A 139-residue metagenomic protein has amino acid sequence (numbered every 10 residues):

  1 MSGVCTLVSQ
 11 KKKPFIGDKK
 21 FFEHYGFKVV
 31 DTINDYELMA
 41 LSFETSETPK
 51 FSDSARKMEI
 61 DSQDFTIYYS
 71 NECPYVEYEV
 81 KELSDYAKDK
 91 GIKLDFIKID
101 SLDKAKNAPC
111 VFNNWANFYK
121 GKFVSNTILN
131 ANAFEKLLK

Functional and structural regions predicted by a protein language model:
M1-F15: Conserved GNAT acetyl-CoA-binding A-motif
M1-V4, Y25-D31, A87-L94: Structural alpha-beta junctions
V8, K19, E23-A40, V124: Conserved catalytic-core motifs of GNAT/GCN5-like acyltransferases
N34-K57: C-terminal "cap" of GNAT-fold acetyltransferases
S54-D89: Local sequence-structure signature of Cys/Sec-based thiol-disulfide redox active-site neighborhoods
G91-K104: Thiol-based oxidoreductase modules, predominantly thioredoxin-like and allied folds used for disulfide exchange
P109-F118: Structural micro-motif
Y119-K139: Non-catalytic, surface beta->alpha helical segment in thiol-disulfide oxidoreductase systems
